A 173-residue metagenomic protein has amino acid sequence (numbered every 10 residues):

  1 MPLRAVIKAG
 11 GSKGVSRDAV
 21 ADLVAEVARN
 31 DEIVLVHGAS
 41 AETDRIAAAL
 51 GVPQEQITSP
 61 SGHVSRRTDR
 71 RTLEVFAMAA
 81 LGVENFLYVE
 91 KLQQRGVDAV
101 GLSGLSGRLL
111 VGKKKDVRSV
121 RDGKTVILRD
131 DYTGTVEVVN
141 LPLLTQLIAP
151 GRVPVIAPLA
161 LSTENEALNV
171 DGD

Functional and structural regions predicted by a protein language model:
M1-D173: Nucleotide/pyrophosphate-binding catalytic subdomain
